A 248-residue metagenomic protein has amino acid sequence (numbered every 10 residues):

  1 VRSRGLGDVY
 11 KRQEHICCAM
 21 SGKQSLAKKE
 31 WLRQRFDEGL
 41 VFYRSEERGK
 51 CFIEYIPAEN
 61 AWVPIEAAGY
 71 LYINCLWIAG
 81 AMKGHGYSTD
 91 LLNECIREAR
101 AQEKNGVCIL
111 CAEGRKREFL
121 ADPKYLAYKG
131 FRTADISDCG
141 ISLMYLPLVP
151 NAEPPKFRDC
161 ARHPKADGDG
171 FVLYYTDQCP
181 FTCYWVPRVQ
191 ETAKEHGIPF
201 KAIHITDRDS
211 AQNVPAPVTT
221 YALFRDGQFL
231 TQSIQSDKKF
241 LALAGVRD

Functional and structural regions predicted by a protein language model:
V1-Y10: Single conserved hydrophobic/aromatic residue that forms the stacking wall/gate of nucleotide- or nucleobase-binding
H15-E46, N60-W62, D209-S210: Active-site rim helix/loop that mediates acceptor-substrate recognition in acyltransferases
R44, G49-E59, Y72, W77: Conserved beta-strand in the GNAT
I78, G84-A99: Conserved acetyl-CoA-binding loop-helix of GNAT-fold acetyltransferases
A99-R117: Conserved GNAT acetyl-CoA-binding A-motif
E113-D138: Conserved active-site alpha-helix within GNAT-family acetyltransferase domains
A161-E195: Local sequence-structure signature of Cys/Sec-based thiol-disulfide redox active-site neighborhoods
G227-D248: Non-catalytic, surface beta->alpha helical segment in thiol-disulfide oxidoreductase systems
